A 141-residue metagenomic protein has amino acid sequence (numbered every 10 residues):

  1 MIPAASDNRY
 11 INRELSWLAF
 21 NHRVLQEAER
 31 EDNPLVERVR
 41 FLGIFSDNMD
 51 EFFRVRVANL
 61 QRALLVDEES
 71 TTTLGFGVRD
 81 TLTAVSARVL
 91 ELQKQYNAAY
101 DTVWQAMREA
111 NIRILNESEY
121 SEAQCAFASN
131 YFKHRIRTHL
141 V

Functional and structural regions predicted by a protein language model:
M1-V141: N-terminal localization/anchoring segments of enzymes in phospholipid and broader phosphate metabolism
